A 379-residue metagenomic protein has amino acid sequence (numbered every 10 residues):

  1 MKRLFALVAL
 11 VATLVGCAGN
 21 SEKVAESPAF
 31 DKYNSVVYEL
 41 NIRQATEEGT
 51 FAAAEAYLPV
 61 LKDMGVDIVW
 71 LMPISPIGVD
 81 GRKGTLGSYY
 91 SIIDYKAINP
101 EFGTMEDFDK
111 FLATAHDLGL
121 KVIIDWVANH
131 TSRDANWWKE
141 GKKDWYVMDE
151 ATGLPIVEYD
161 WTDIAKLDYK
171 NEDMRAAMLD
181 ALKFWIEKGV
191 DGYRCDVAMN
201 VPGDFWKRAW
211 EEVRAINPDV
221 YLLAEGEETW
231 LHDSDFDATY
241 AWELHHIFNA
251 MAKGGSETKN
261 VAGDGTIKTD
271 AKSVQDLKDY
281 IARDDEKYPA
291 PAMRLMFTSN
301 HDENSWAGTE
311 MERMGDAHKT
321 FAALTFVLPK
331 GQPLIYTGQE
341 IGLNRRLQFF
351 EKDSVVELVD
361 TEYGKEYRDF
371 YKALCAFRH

Functional and structural regions predicted by a protein language model:
K2-V8: Sec-dependent signal peptide recognition, specifically the positively charged N-region followed immediately by
L14-G16: C-terminal motif of bacterial Sec signal peptides marking the signal peptidase cleavage site
S21-D67, P73-K188, R208-N217, Y221: Substrate-binding/active-site clefts of carbohydrate-active enzymes
A25, L112, D196-A290, R294 (+2 more regions): Active-site-proximal helices and loops of the catalytic beta/alpha 8
V36-L40, V69-L71, V122-I124, Y193 (+4 more regions): Hydrophobic faces of well-ordered beta-strands that scaffold small-molecule active sites in alpha/beta enzyme cores
T50-A53, G103-D107, D173-A177, V201 (+5 more regions): Soluble or luminal CAZymes and related metallo-dependent hydrolases
W70-G84, D125-D134, D196-P202, E225-T229 (+2 more regions): Short, solvent-exposed turn/loop segments enriched in Gly/Ser/Thr/Pro and often Arg
Y288-R313: Active-site clefts of carbohydrate-active enzymes
